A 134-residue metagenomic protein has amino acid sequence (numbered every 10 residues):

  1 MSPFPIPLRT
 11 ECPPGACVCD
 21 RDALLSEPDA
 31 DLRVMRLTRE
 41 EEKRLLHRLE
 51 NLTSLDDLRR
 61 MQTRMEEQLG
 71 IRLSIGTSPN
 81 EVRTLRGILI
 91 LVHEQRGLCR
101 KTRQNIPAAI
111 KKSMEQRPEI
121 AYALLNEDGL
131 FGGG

Functional and structural regions predicted by a protein language model:
M1-G134: Extreme N-terminal regulatory/targeting segments of RNA polymerase sigma factors
